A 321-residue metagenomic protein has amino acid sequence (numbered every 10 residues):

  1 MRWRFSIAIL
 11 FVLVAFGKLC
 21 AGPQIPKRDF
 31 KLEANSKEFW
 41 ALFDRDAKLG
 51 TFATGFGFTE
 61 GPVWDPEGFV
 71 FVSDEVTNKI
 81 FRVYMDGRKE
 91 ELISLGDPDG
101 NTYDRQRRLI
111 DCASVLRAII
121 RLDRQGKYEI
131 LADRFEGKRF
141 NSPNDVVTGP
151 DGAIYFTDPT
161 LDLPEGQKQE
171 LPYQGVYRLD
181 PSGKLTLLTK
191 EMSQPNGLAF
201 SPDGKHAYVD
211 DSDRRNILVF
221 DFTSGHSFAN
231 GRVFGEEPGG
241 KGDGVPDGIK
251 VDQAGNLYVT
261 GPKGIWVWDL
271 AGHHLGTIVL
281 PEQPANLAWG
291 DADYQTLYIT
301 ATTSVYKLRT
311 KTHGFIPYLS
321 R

Functional and structural regions predicted by a protein language model:
G22-G50, E170, P317-S320: Blade/loop signatures of beta-propeller domains
I25-P26, F156-L171, T310: Short, conserved, GDST-rich strand-edge loop motifs in beta-rich repeat architectures
K37-T54, D86-S94, Q125-G137, G175-Q194 (+2 more regions): Blade-edge beta-strand/turn elements of extracellular beta-propeller and related beta-sheet repeat scaffolds
A53-F69, S94-A118, E136-I154, E170-G175 (+4 more regions): Beta-rich, blade/repeat-based domains predominating in secreted/periplasmic proteins but also intracellular
F69-I93: Beta-propeller domains
E75-V76, S114-V115, L161-Y173, S212-R215 (+1 more regions): Short, solvent-exposed loop/turn segments at conserved positions within beta-propeller repeat blades
K79-F81, A118-I120, Q174-Y177, N216-L218 (+2 more regions): A short loop-to-beta-strand structural motif that recurs across blades of beta-propeller domains
F220-S227, T310-P317: Short loop/turn segments immediately following beta-strands, especially the blade-tip and inter-blade linker loops
